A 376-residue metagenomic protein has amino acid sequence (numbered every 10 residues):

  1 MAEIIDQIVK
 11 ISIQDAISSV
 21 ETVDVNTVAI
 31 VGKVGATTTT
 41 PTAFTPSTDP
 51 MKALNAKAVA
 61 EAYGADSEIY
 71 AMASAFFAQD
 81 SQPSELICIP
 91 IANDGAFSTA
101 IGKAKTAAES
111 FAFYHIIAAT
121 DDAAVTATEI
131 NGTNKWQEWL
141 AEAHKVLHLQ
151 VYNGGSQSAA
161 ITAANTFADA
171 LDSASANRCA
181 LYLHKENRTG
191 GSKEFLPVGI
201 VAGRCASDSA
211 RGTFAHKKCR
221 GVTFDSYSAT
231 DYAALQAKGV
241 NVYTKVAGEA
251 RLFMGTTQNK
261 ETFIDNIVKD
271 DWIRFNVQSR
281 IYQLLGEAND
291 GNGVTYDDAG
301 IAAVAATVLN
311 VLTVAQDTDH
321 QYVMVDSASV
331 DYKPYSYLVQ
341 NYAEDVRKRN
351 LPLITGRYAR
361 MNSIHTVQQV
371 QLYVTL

Functional and structural regions predicted by a protein language model:
M1-L376: Surface-exposed assembly/interface segments
